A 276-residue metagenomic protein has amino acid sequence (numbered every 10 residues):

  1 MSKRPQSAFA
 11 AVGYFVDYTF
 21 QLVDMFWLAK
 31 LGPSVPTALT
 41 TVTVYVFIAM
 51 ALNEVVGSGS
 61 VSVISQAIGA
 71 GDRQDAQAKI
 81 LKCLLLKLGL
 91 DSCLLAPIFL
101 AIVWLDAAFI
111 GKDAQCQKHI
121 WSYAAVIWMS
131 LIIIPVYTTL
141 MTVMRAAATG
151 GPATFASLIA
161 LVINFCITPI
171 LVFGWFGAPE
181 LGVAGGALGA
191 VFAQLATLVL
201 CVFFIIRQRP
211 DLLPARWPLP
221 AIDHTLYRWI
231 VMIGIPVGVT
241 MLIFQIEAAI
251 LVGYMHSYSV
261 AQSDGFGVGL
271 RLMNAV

Functional and structural regions predicted by a protein language model:
M1-A11, I64-I132, A178-I235: Short alpha-helical transmembrane segments in multi-pass integral membrane proteins
A10-S62, I127-I134, R228-V276: Transmembrane helix-bundle signature of multi-pass secondary active exporters and lipid flippases
A29-G32, S65-R73, A146-A148, P179-V183 (+1 more regions): A short glycine-centered flexible hinge/capping loop motif at secondary-structure junctions
P33-S34, A108-C116, I170-L181, Y258-A261: Extracellular/lumenal inter-transmembrane loop segments of multi-pass membrane transporters
P36-L100, I134-A153, G265-V276: Small-residue-rich hydrophobic transmembrane alpha-helices
T43-V46, L90, I159-N164, G189-T197 (+1 more regions): Transmembrane alpha-helical core residues of multi-pass small-molecule transporters, especially secondary transporters
Q74, K87, V143-I170, A184-V191: Alpha-helical transmembrane segments of multi-pass membrane transporters/permeases
I98, T142, T168, V172 (+2 more regions): Structural signal for membrane-spanning alpha-helices in multi-pass inner-membrane proteins, emphasizing helix cores
